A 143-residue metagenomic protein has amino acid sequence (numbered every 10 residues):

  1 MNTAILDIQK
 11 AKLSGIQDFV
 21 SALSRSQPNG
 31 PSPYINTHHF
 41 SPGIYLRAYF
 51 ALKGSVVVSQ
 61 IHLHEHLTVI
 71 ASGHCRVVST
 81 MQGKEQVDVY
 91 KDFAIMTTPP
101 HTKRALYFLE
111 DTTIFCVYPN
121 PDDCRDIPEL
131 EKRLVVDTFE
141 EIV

Functional and structural regions predicted by a protein language model:
M1-G43, A48, I142-V143: A short, N-terminal "cap"/entry segment at the start of jelly-roll beta-barrel domains of the cupin/DSBH fold
Y45-L63, Y90: Conserved short histidine dyad/triad with adjacent acidic residue
V57-H62, S79, V87-D88, L106-Y107: Short histidine-centered beta-strand/loop micro-motifs that create catalytic or ligand/metal-coordination sites
L63-Q82: Glycine- and acidic-residue-biased ligand/ion/polar-headgroup-sensing regions
L67, H74, K103, D111-T113: Structural motif
T80-R104: Short acidic-glycine-tyrosine-enriched beta hairpin
Y107-V143: Double-stranded beta-helix
